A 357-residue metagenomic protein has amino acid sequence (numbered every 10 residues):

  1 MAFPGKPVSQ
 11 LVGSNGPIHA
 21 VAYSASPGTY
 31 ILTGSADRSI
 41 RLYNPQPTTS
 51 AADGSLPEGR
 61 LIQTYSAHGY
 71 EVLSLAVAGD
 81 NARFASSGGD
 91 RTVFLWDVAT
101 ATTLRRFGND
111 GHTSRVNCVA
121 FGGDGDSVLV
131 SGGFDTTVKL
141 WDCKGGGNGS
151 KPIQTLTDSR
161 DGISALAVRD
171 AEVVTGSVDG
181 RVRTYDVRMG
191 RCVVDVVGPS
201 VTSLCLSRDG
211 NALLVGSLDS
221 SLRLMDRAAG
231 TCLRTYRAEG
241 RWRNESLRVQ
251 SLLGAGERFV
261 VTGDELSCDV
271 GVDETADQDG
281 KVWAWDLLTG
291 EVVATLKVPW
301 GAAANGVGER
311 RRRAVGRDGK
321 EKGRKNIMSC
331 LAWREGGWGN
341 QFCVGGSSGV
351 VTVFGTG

Functional and structural regions predicted by a protein language model:
K6-S9, A51, R60-Q63, T102-R106 (+5 more regions): A structural motif specific to WD40 beta-propellers
P7, P17, P27, L61 (+14 more regions): WD40/WD-repeat beta-propeller blade-loop signature
L11-I18, E58, Y65-V72, G108-V116 (+4 more regions): WD40/WD-repeat beta-propeller blade N-cap
V21-G28, L75-A82, S87, V119-S127 (+7 more regions): Loop/turn segments within WD40 beta-propeller blades
G34-D37, S86-D90, V98, S131-T137 (+6 more regions): Conserved strand-to-loop turn within each blade of WD40 beta-propeller repeats
I40-P45, V93-D97, V119, V138-D142 (+5 more regions): WD40-repeat beta-propellers
G216, R241-L287: Loop/turn-rich, solvent-exposed surfaces of beta-rich toroidal or solenoidal domains
S329-G357: Blade-level signature of beta-propeller repeat domains, shared across WD40, Kelch, NHL, RCC1 and BNR/Asp-box propellers
